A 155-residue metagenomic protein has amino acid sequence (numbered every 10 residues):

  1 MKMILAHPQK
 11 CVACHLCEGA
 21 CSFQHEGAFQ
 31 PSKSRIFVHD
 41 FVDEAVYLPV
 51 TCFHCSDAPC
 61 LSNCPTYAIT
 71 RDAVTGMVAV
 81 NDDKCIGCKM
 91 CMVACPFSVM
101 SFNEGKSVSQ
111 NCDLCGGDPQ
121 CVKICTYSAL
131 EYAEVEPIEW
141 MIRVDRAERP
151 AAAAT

Functional and structural regions predicted by a protein language model:
M1-L5, Q30-S34, H39-T66, D82-T155: Flanking helices and flexible, charged tails adjoining ferredoxin-like Fe-S electron-transfer domains in multi-subunit
H15-F23, G27-F29, S34-V38: A positional/architectural concept
